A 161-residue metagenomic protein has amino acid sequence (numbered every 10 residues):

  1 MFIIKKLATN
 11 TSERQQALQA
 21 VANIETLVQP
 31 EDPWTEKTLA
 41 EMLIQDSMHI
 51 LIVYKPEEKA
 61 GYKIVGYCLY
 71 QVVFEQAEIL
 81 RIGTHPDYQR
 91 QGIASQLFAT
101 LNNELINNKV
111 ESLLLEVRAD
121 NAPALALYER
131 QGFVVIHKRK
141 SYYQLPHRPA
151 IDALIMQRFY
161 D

Functional and structural regions predicted by a protein language model:
F2-Q89, F98-T100, E104, N108 (+1 more regions): Acetyl-CoA-dependent GNAT
S12, G92, A119, P146-H147 (+1 more regions): Residues at secondary-structure transition points
K37, S141, D152-L154: Extracytoplasmic/periplasmic beta-strand context in beta-sandwich domains, especially the cupredoxin/COX2 CuA-binding
A40, D120, Y143: Positions that flank functional sites
I79, S112-V117: Conserved hydrophobic beta-strand within the GNAT/NAT acetyltransferase core sheet that lines the active-site cleft
I82-A99, N108, R118-A126, R130-Q131 (+1 more regions): Conserved glycine-rich acetyl-CoA-binding loop
E116, E129, V134-P149: Conserved catalytic-core motifs of GNAT/GCN5-like acyltransferases
R148-D161: Terminal substrate-recognition subdomain of acyl/acetyltransferases
